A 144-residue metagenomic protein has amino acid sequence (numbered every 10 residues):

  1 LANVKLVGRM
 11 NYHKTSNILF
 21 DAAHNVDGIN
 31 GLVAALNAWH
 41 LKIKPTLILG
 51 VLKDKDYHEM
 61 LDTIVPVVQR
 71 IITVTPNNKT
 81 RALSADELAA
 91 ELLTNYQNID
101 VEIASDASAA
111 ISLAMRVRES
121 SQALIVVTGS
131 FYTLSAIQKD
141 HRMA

Functional and structural regions predicted by a protein language model:
L1-R70: Nucleotide phosphate-binding/pyrophosphate-handling subdomain across enzymes that bind or process nucleotide phosphates
N17-I18, L61-L124: C-terminal helical cap/extension that packs against the catalytic core of soluble nucleotide-cofactor enzymes
N30, Y57-E59, L83, A136-K139: Short glycine-/acidic-enriched loop or helix-start segments at secondary-structure transitions that form or flank
V33-A35, L61-I64, D86-L88, D140-A144: Short, glycine/charged-enriched secondary-structure capping and boundary segments
L36, H40, L92, Y96 (+2 more regions): Active-site catalytic pocket residues across diverse enzymes, especially alpha/beta-hydrolases
L49-K53, T75-P76, G129: Cofactor-binding loop segments of dinucleotide-utilizing enzymes, especially the Rossmann-like FAD- and NAD(P)+-binding
S130-A144: Glycine/aspartate-rich loop-and-adjacent alpha/beta segment that forms the canonical ThDP
